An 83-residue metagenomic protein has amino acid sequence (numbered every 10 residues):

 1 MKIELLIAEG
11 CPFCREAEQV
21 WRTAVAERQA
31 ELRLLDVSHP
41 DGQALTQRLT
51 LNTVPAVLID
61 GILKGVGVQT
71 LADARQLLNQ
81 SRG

Functional and structural regions predicted by a protein language model:
M1-A26: Local sequence-structure signature of Cys/Sec-based thiol-disulfide redox active-site neighborhoods
M1-K2, Q29, R82-G83: Compositionally biased, disordered extreme N-termini, encompassing classical targeting presequences
G10, S38, L63-K64: Short beta->alpha junction loops/turns
E18-W21, R28-E31, I59, L71: Non-catalytic interaction surface on structured domains
A30-G42: Thiol-based oxidoreductase modules, predominantly thioredoxin-like and allied folds used for disulfide exchange
A44-R48: Short amphipathic alpha-helix with an adjacent loop that forms part of the alpha/beta core around
L49-L58: Structural micro-motif
I59-G83: Non-catalytic, surface beta->alpha helical segment in thiol-disulfide oxidoreductase systems
